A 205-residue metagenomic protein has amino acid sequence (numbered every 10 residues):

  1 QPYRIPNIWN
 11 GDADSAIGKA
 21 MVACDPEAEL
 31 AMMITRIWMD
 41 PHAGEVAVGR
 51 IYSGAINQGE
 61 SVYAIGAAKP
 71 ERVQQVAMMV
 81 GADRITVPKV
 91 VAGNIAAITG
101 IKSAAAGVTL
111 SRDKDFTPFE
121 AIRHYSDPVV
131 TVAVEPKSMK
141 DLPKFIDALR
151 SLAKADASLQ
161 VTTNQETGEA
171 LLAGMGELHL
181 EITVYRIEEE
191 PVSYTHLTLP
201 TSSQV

Functional and structural regions predicted by a protein language model:
Q1-L197, S202-S203: Structural and coupling elements of P-loop NTPases
